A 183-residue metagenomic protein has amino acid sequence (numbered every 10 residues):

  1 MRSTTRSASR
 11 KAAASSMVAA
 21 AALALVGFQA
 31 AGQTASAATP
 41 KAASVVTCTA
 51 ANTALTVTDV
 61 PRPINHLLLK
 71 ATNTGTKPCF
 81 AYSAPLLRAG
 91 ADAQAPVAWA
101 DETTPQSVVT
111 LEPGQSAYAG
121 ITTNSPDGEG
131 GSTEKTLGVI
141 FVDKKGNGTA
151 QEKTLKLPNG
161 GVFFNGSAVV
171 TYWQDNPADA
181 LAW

Functional and structural regions predicted by a protein language model:
M1-A20: N-terminal export and membrane-targeting signals
S3, L25-V45: C-terminal region of N-terminal signal peptides and the immediate post-cleavage residues of exported proteins
A38-P61: Low-complexity, acidic Ser/Thr/Pro/Gly-rich terminal tails and inter-domain linkers that flank the onset of structured
R62-L68, S132-T133: Short, solvent-exposed loop/turn segments enriched in Ser/Thr/Gly
L69-T76: Asparagine-centered strand-capping/turn motif at beta-strand->loop junctions
F80-A95: Short acidic, flexible loop segments centered on an aromatic residue
A100-P126: Intrinsically disordered, low-complexity Pro/Gly/Ser/Thr-rich segments with frequent PxxP/GP/PP motifs and embedded
P126-Y172, P177-A180: Terminal connector regions
